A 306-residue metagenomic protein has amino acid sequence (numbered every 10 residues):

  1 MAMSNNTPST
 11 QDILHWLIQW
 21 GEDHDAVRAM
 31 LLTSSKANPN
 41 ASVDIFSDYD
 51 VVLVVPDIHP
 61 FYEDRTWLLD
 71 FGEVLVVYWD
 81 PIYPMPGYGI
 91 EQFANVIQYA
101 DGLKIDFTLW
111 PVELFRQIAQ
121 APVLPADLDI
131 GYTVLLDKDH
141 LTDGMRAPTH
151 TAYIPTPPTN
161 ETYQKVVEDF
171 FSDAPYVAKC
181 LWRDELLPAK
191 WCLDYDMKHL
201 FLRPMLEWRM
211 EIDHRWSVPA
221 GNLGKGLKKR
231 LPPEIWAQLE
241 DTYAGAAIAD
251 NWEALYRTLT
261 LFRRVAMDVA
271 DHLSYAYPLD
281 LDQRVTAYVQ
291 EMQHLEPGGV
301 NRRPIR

Functional and structural regions predicted by a protein language model:
M1-L32: Helical scaffold of the NTase/Pol beta-like nucleotidyltransferase catalytic core
A2-N6, F71-P188, L193-D194, H294 (+1 more regions): Conserved NTP/Mg2+-binding pocket subregion across the NTase superfamily
L14-W16, S35-A37, I90-F93: Short alpha-helical segments and helix-capping/turn motifs at coil-helix boundaries
Q19-D23, N40-I45, V96-I97: Short secondary-structure boundary/capping segments within folded domains
T33-L68, G72: Catalytic metal-binding acidic patch
A37-N38, I58, V112-L114, E211: Short, solvent-exposed loop/turn segments at secondary-structure junctions
V43-I45, I118-A121, A220: Short aromatic-enriched loop/helix-cap "lid" or pocket-rim segments at secondary-structure transitions that line
Y153-R306: Conserved nucleotidyltransferase catalytic core and NTase-mimicking acidic/glycine-rich helix/loop elements in nucleic
